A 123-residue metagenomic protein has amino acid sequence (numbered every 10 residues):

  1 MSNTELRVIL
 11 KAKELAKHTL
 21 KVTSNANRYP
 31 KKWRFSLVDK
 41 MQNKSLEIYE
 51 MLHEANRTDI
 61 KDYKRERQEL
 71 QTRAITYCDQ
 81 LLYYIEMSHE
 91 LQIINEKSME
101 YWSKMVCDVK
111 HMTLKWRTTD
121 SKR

Functional and structural regions predicted by a protein language model:
M1-R123: Amphipathic alpha-helical assembly/interaction segments
